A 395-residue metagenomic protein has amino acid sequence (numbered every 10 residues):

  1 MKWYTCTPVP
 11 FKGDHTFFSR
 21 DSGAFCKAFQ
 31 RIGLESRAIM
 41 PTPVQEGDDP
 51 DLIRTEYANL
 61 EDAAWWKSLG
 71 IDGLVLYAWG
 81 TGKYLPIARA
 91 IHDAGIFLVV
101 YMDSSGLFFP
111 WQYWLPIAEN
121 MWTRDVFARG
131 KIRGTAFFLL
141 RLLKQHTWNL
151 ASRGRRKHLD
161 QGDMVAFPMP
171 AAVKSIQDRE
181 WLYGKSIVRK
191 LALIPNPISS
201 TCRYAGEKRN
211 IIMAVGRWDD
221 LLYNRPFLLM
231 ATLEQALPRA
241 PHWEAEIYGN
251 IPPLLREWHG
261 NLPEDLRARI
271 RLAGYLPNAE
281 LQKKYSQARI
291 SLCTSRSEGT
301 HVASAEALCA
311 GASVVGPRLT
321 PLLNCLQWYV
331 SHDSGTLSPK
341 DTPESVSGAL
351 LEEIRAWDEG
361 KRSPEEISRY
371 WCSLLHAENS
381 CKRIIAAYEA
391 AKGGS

Functional and structural regions predicted by a protein language model:
F17, D341, D358-K392: A charged, aromatic-enriched C-terminal amphipathic alpha-helix characteristic of glycosyltransferases across folds
L142-V188: A short, active-site helix/loop in glycosyltransferases that binds the activated sugar's phosphate group
A166, I198-N224, M230-E234, E246: Conserved donor-binding/catalytic core segment of Leloir-type glycosyltransferases
G249, E257-A279: Nucleotide-activated donor-binding/catalytic signature segment of Leloir-type glycosyltransferases, i.e., the conserved
Y275, K283-A288: Short alpha-helical donor nucleotide-sugar binding micro-motif in glycosyltransferases
R296: Aromatic "clamp/platform" in nucleotide-sugar-dependent glycosyltransferases that forms part of the donor/acceptor
S313-L323: Short hydrophobic beta-strand element within catalytic cores of glycosyltransferases and related nucleotide-activated
S331-E344, E353-D358: Conserved acidic donor-binding segment of nucleotide-sugar-dependent glycosyltransferases
